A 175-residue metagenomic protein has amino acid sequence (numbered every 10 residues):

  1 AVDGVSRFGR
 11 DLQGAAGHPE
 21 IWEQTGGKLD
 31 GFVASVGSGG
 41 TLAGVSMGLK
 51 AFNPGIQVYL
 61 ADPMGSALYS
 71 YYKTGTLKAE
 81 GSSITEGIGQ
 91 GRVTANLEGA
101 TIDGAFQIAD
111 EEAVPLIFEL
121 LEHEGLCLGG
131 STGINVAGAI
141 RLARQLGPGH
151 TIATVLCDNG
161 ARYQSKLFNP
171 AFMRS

Functional and structural regions predicted by a protein language model:
G4-F106, E112, L142-S175: Glycine-rich phosphate/pyrophosphate-binding loop at beta-loop-alpha junctions
D30-G31, L121-C127: A short glycine/serine-rich beta->alpha loop
G37, L126-T132: Short glycine/threonine-rich catalytic loop with a Thr-x-Gly-x-Asp
L49, L120-L121: A generic structural signal for well-ordered alpha-helical segments
T132-A139: Conserved beta-loop-alpha segment that forms the PLP phosphate-binding cup at the N-terminus of a helix
